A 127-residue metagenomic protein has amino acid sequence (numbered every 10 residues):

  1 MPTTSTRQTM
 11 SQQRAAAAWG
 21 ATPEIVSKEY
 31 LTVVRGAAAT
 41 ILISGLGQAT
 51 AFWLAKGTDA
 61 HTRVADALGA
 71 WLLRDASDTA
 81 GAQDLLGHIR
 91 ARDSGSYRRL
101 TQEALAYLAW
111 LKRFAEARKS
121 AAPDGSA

Functional and structural regions predicted by a protein language model:
M1-A127: Small/polar/charged residue-enriched interaction surfaces, especially the RNA/DNA-contacting tracks of RNP/CRISPR
